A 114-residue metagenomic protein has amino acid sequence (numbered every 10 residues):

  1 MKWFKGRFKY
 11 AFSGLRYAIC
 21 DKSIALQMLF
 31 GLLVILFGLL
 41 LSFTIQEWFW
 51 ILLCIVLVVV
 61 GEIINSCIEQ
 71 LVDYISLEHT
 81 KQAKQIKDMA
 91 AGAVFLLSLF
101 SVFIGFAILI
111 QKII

Functional and structural regions predicted by a protein language model:
K2-Q70, I75, H79-K87, A91-I114: Hydrophobic alpha-helical transmembrane segments
